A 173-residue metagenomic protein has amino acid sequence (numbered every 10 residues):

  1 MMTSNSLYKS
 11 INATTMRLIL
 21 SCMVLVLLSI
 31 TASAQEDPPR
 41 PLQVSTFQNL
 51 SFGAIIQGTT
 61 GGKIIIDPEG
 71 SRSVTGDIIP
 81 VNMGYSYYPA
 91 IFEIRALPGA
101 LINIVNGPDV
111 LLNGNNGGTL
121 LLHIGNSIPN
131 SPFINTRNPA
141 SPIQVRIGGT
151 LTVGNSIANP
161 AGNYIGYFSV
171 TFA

Functional and structural regions predicted by a protein language model:
M1-M16: N-terminal secretory signal peptides that target proteins for export/translocation
S6, V44, I104-V105, L121-H123: Generic hydrophobic, helix-prone segments enriched in Leu/Val/Ile
K9-A13, N82, L112: Short N-terminal leader segment in a subset of presequences, especially plant chloroplast and some mitochondrial
M16-V24: Sec-dependent signal peptide recognition, specifically the positively charged N-region followed immediately by
S29-T31: N-terminal signal peptide c-region/cleavage motif recognized by signal peptidases
S33-V105, D109-L111, N135-A173: N-terminal small/polar-rich segments of proteins
P98, N106-P132: Surface-exposed binding patches on compact interaction domains or structured appendages
